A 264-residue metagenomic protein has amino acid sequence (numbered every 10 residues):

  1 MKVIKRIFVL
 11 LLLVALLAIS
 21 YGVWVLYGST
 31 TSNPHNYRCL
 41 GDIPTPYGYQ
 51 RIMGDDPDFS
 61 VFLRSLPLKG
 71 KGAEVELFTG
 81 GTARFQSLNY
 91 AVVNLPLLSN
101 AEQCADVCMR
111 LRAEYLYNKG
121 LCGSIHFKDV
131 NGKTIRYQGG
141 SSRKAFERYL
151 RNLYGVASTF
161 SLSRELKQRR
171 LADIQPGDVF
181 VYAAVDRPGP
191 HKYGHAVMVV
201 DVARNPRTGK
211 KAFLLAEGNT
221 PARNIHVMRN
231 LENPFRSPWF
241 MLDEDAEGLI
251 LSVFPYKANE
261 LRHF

Functional and structural regions predicted by a protein language model:
M1-L16: N-terminal Sec-pathway targeting helices
V14-W24: Hydrophobic alpha-helical membrane-insertion segments, chiefly the h-region of N-terminal signal peptides
V25-F85, L98: N-terminal module-boundary/linker segments of secreted carbohydrate-active enzymes
Q86-Y90: N-terminal hydrophobic targeting/anchoring segments and the immediately downstream early-domain regions of hydrolases
V93-D173: Extracellular-facing segments of soluble proteins and assemblies that are Gly/Ser/Thr-biased and enriched in aromatics
E114, N205, P221: Short loop/turn segments at secondary-structure transitions that flank enzyme active sites
K144-K211: ...with weaker cross-activation on analogous glycine-rich loops/strands in unrelated enzymes
A212-F264: Low-complexity, Gly/Ser/Thr/Pro-rich intrinsically disordered linker/tail segments
